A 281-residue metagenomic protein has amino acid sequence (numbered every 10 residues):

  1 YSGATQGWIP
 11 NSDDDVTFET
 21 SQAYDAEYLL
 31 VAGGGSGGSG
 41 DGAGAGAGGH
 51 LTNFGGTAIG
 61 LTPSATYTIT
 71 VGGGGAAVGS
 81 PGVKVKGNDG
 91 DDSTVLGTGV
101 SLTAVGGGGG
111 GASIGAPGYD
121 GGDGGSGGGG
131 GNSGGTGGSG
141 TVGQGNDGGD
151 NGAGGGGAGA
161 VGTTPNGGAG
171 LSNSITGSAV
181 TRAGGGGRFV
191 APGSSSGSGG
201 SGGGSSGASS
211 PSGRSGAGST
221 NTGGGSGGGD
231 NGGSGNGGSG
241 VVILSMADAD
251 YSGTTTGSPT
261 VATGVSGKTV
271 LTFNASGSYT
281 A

Functional and structural regions predicted by a protein language model:
Y1-F18, Q22, G46, G237 (+1 more regions): Extracellular repetitive beta-rich solenoid segments
Q22-A281: Low-complexity, glycine/proline-biased repetitive segments and flexible coils/loops
